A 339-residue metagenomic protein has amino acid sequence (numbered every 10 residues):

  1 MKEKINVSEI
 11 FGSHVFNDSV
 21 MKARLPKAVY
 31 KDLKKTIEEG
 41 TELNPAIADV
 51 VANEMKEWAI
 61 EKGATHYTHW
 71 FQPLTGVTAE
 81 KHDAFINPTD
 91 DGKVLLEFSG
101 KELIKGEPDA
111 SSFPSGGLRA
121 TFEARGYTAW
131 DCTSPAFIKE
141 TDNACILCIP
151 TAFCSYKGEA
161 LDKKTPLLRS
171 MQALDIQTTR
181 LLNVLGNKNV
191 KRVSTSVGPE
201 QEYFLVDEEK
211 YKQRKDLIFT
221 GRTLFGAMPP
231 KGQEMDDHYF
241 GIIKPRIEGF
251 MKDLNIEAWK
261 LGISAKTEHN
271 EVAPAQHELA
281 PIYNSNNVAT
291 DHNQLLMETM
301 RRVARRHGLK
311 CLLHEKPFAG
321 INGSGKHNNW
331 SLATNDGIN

Functional and structural regions predicted by a protein language model:
K2-I5, K62: Alpha/beta enzyme core
V7, L33, F85, T178-L181 (+1 more regions): Generic structural signal of hydrophobic/aromatic residues within well-ordered alpha-helices of folded domains
E9-R125: Active-site core of metal-dependent hydrolases
R125-L313, F318-N339: Glycine-rich, acidic/polar active-site loops that bind/position phosphate-bearing ligands
